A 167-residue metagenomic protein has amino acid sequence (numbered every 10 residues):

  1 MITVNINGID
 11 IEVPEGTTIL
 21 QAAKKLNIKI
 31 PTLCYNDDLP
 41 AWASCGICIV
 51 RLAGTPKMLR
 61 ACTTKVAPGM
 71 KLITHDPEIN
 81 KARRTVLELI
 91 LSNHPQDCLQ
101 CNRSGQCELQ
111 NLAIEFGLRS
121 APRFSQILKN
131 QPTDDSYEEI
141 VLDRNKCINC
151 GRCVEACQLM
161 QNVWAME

Functional and structural regions predicted by a protein language model:
T3, T17-Q21, K65: Short, structural beta-strand-to-alpha-helix junction motif
N5, L26-T32, I79-R84, D134: Short Cys/His-rich Zn2+-coordinating modules
I6-I9, A53-G54: Short strand-turn-strand beta-turns centered on an Asx-Gly dipeptide
I9-T17: Short, contiguous acidic and Ser/Thr-rich linear segments
D10, Y35-D38, D143-N145: Conserved short loop/turn motifs at secondary-structure junctions
I19-A53: A basic, amphipathic helix-loop patch mediating RNA/tRNA/ribosome contacts
G46-V50, T55-E167: Fe-S ferredoxin-like electron-transfer domains and their immediately adjacent linker/connector regions across
